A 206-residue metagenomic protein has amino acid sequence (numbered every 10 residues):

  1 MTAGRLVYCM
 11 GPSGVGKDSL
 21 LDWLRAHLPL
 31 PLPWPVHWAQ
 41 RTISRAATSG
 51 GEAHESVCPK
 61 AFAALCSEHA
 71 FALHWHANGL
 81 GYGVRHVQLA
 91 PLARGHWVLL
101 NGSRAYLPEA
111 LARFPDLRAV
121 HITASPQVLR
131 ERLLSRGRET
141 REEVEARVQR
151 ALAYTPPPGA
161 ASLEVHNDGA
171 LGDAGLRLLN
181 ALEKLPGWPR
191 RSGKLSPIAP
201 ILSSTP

Functional and structural regions predicted by a protein language model:
L6-Y8: Short hydrophobic/aromatic beta-strand immediately N-terminal to the Walker A/P-loop
M10-P12: P-loop (Walker A) phosphate-binding loop of NTP-binding proteins
V15: ATP-binding Walker
D18: Walker A/P-loop
A26-H37: Post-Walker A helix-loop "phosphate-sensing" segment adjacent to the P-loop in P-loop NTPases
R41-V98, G102-R104: ATP-dependent small-molecule kinase phosphotransfer cores that center on conserved nucleotide phosphate-binding segments
V98-S103, R113-R136: Conserved phosphate-donor/acceptor-positioning beta-strand/loop module used by diverse small-molecule
S135-P206: Small-molecule kinase domains that catalyze NTP-dependent phosphoryl transfer to phosphate-bearing small molecules
